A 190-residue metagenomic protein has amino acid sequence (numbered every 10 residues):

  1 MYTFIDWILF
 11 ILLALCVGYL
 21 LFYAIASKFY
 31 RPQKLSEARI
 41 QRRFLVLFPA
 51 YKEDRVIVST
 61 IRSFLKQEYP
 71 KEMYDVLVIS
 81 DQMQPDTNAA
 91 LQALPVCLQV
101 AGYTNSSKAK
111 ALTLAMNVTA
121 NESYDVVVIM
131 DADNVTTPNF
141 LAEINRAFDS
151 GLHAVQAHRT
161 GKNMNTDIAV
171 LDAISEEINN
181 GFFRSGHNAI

Functional and structural regions predicted by a protein language model:
M1-I40: N-terminal membrane-anchoring/stem segments of glycan-assembly enzymes
R42-L45, D75: Cell-envelope/extracellular polymer assembly enzymes that use nucleotide-activated donors
V58, Q84-Q92, N139: Acidic helix N-cap motif at the loop->helix transition within catalytic regions of sugar-transfer enzymes
R62-M73: Short, acidic, metal-binding catalytic loop of nucleotide-sugar glycosyltransferases
L77-A89, G102-N105, V135: A conserved acidic beta->alpha catalytic loop
D86, D131-A147: Acidic donor-binding/catalytic loop of UDP-sugar-dependent glycosyltransferases, especially processive GT2
V100-T119, E143-I190: Long helical/loop segments within the catalytic core of UDP-sugar-dependent glycosyltransferases, especially the large
V127: Short aromatic/hydrophobic "clamp" motif used to bind/position activated sugar donors
